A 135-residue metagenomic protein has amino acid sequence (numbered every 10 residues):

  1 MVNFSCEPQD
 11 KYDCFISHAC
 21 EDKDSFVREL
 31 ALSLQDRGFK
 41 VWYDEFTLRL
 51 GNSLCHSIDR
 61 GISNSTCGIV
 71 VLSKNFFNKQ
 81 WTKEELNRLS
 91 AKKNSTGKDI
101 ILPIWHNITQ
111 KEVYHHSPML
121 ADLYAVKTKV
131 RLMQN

Functional and structural regions predicted by a protein language model:
M1-L72, W81, S90-D99: Conserved N-terminal substructure of TIR/SEFIR domains
E45, W105-I108, Y124, K129: Residues at the C-termini of beta-strands that transition into short coil/loop
S57, I108-A121: Glycine-rich, charge-decorated loop segments at or immediately adjacent to ligand/cofactor-binding or catalytic sites
I69, I100-I104, V126: Hydrophobic/aromatic beta-strand patches that form the interior of the parallel beta-sheet core in alpha/beta enzyme
K74-N75, W105-K111: Short beta-alpha junction loops
N78, K98, Q110-Y114: Short catalytic/ligand-binding loop motif for oxyanion handling, primarily in non-cytosolic enzymes, centered on
V130-N135: C-terminal helix of von Willebrand factor
